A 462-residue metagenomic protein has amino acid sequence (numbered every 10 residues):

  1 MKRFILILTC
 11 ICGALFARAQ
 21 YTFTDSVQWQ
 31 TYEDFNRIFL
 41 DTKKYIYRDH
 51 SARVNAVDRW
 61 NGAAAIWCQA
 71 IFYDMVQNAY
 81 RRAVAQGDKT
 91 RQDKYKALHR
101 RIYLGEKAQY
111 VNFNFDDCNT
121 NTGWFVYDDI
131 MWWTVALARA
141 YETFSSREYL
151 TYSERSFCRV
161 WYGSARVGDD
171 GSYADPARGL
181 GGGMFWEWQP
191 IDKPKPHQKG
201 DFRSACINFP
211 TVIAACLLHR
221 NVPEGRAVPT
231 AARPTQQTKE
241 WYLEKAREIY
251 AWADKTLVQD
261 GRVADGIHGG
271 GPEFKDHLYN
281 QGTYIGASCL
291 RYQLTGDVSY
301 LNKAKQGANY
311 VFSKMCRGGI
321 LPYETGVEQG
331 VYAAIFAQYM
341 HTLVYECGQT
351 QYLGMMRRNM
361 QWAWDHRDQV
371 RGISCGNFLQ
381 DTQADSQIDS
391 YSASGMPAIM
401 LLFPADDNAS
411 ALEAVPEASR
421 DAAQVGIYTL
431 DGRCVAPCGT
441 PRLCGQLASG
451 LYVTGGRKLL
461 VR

Functional and structural regions predicted by a protein language model:
M1-F4, R462: Positively charged n-region of N-terminal signal peptides that target proteins for export
I5-R18: Hydrophobic h-region of N-terminal signal peptides that target proteins for export in Gram-negative bacteria
Q20-D128, T143, G163, V167-P176 (+5 more regions): CBM-like carbohydrate-recognition segments
L150-E248: Aromatic- and glycine-enriched pocket-lining scaffold segments that form the walls of small-molecule binding clefts
F209-P210, A214-K275, G282, A287-S288 (+3 more regions): Noncatalytic carbohydrate-binding groove/subsite architecture in carbohydrate-active enzymes
D406-C434: Residue-level detector of functionally pivotal "anchor" positions at catalytic/ligand-binding pockets or at interdomain
R420-A423, C434-G450: Glycine-centered tight-turn motifs at strand-turn-strand junctions
S449-R462: C-terminal tail/sorting-segment detector
